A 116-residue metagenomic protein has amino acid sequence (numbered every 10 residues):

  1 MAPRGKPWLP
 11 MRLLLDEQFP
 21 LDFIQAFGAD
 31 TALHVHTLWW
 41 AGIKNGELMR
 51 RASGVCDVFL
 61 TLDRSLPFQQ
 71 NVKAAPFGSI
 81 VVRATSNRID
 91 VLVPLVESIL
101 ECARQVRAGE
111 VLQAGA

Functional and structural regions predicted by a protein language model:
M1-R12, E110-A116: Intrinsically disordered, low-complexity and often Lys/Arg-enriched segments
L9-V55, C102-R104: N-terminal first-folded block
R12, R64, I80: Single, function-defining residue in the core of a domain
F23-A29, F68-A75: Short loop/helix-cap segments at secondary-structure boundaries that form the rim of catalytic
L33, L60, G78-I80: Hydrophobic/aromatic beta-strand patches that form the interior of the parallel beta-sheet core in alpha/beta enzyme
W40, P67, N87-R88: Glycine-/small-residue-rich active-site loops that bind phosphorylated ligands and cofactors
A52-N71: Acidic, metal-binding active-site segment of PIN/NYN-like and related structure-specific nucleases
F77-A116: C-terminal structural segments of small proteins and small subunits
